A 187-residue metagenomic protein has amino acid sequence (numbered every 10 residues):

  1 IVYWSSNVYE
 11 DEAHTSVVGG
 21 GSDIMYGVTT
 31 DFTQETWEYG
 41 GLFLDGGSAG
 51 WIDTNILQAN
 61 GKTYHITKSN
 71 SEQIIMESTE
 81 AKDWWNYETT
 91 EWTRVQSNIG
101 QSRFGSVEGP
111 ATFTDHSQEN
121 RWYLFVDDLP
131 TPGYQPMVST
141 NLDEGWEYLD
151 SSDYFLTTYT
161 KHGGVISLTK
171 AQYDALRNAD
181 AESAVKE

Functional and structural regions predicted by a protein language model:
I1-E187: Carbohydrate-active catalytic/glycan-binding domains of CAZyme proteins, especially the secreted or lumenal ectodomains
